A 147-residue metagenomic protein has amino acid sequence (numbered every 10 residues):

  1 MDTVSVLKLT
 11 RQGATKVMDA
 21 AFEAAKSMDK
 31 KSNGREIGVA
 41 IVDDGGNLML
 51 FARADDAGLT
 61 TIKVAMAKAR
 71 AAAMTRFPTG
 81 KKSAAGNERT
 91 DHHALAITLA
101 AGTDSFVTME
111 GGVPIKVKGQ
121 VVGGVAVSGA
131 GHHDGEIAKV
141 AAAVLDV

Functional and structural regions predicted by a protein language model:
M1-V147: Flexible, solvent-exposed loop/hinge segments and secondary-structure transition points
